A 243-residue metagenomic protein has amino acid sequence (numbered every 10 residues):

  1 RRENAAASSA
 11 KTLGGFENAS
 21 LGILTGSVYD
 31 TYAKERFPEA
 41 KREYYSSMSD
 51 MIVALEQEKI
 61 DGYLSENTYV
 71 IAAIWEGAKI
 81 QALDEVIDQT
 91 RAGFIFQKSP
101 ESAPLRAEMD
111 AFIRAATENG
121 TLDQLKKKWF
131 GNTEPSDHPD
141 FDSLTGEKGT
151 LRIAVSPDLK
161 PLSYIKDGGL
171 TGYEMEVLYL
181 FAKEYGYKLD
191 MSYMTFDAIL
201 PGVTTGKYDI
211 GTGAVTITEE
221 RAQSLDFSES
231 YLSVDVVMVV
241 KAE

Functional and structural regions predicted by a protein language model:
R1-R2, L24-V28, S47-M48, L64-I71 (+5 more regions): Beta->alpha turn/N-cap motifs
R2-S20, E229, V240-E243: Flexible hinge/capping segments at coil-to-helix
K11-G26, E147-P157: Short loop->beta-strand "edge-of-pocket" segments that line small-molecule binding or catalytic clefts across diverse
L13-G15, G26-S47, I52, I74-W75 (+3 more regions): Ligand-binding cleft/hinge of the Venus flytrap
V28-Y45, A82-V86, A111-K148: Ligand-binding clefts/hinges and TM-proximal coupling segments of bilobed small-molecule sensing domains
T31-E35, S49-Q89, D197-T204, T212-S224: A ligand-binding cleft/hinge motif common to bilobed small-molecule-binding domains
K41-Y44, E108, Q124, G146-I217 (+1 more regions): Extracytoplasmic small-molecule ligand-binding "clamshell" domains of the periplasmic binding protein/Venus flytrap
N67, I71-A111, S136-D140, L144-G146 (+2 more regions): Periplasmic-binding protein-like
